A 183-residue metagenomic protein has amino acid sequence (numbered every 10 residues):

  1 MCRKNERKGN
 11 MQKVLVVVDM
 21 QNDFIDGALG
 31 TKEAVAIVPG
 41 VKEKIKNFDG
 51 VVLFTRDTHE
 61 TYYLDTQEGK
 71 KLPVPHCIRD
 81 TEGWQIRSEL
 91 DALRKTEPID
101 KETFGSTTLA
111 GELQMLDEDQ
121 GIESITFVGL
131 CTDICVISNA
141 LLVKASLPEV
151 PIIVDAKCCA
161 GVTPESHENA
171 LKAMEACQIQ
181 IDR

Functional and structural regions predicted by a protein language model:
C2-P98, I153, V162, E168-A176 (+1 more regions): Active-site acidic carboxylates
V41-I45, I137-L147: Histidine-anchored nucleotide/phosphate-binding helix
D57, L130-T132, K157: Cofactor-binding loop segments of dinucleotide-utilizing enzymes, especially the Rossmann-like FAD- and NAD(P)+-binding
D80-I134: Internal catalytic-core helix/loop-beta-alpha segment that presents or stabilizes conserved functional determinants
F104, K157-A160: Short, acidic/turn-prone active-site loops that include or flank metal/cofactor- and phosphate-binding residues
T126, L142-A145, V162: Metal-ion/cofactor- or nucleotide/acyl-coenzyme-handling active-site neighborhoods
I134, C159-V162: Short gly/pro/ser/thr-enriched loop/turn and capping motifs at secondary-structure boundaries
E149-D155: Short hydrophobic/aromatic-enriched beta-strand-loop microsegments
